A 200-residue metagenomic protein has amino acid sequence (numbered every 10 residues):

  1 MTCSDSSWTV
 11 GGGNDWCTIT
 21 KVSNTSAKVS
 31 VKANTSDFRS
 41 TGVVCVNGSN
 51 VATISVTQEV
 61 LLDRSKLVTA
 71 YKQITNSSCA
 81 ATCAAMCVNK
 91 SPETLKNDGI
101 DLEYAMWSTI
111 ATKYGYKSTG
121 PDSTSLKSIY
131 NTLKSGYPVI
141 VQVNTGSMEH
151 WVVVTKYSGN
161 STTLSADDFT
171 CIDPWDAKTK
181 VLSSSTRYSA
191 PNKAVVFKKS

Functional and structural regions predicted by a protein language model:
M1-K28: Surface-exposed binding patches on compact interaction domains or structured appendages
T2-S4, V44-V46, S78-A80, T170: Sequence contexts marking disulfide-bonded cysteines in secreted/extracellular proteins
V29-T35: Short, hydrophobic beta-strand segments
V31, C45, I140-N144: Short beta-strand segments that buttress and anchor functional surface loops
D37-G48: A short beta-strand micro-motif common to beta-rich folds, especially ectodomain repeats
I54-V60: Interdomain boundary/hinge segments at the C-termini of tandem beta-sandwich modules
L61-S77, K199: Flexible propeptides and autoinhibitory/regulatory segments associated with cysteine proteases
L62, C83-S200: Conserved active-site-adjacent core of cysteine acyl-enzyme catalytic domains
